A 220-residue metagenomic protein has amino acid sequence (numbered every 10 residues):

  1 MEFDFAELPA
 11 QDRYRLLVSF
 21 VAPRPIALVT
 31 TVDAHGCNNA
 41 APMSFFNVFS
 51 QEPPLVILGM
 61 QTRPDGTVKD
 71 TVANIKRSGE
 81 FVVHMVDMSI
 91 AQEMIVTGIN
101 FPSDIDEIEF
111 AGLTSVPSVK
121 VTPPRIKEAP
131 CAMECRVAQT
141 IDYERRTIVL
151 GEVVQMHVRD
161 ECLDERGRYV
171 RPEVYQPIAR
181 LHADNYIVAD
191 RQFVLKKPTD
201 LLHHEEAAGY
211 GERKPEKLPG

Functional and structural regions predicted by a protein language model:
M1-G220: Basic, polyanion-binding surface patches
